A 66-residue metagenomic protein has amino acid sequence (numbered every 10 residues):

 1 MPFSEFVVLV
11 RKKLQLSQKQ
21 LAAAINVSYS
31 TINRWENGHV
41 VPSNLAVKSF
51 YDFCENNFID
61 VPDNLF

Functional and structural regions predicted by a protein language model:
M1-K13, Y51: A short, Lys/Arg-rich alpha-helix, primarily the initiator
L16-N33: Short alpha-helical DNA-recognition segment
N44-D63: DNA major-groove recognition helix of helix-turn-helix/homeodomain DNA-binding modules
